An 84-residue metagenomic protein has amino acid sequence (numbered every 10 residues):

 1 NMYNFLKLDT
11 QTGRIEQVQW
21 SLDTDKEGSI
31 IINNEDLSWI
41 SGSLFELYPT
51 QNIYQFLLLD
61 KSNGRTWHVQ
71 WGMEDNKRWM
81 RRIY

Functional and structural regions predicted by a protein language model:
N1, P49-I53, E74: Short, ordered beta-strand-loop transition motifs
Y3-T10, Q55-K61: Short beta-strand motif characteristic of blades in beta-propeller domains
K7, Q70-G72: Solvent-exposed, well-ordered amphipathic alpha-helical segments that flank/support binding or catalytic loops
T12-Q17, T24-D25, Q55, N63-H68 (+1 more regions): Short loop/beta submotifs within extracellular cysteine-rich repeat domains
S21-S41, M73-Y84: Trp- and S/T/G-rich repeat-edge/linker motifs of beta-rich repeat architectures
N34-V69: Short, solvent-exposed interaction modules
